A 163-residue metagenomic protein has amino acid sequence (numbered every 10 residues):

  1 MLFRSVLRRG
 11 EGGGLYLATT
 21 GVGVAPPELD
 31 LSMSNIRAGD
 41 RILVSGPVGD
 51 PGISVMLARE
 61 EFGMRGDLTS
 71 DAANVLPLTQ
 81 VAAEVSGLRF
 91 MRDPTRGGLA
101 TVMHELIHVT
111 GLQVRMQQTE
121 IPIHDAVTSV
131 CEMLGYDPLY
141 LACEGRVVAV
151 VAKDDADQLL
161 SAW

Functional and structural regions predicted by a protein language model:
M1-W163: Helix-biased detector of long, well-ordered alpha-helical tracts
